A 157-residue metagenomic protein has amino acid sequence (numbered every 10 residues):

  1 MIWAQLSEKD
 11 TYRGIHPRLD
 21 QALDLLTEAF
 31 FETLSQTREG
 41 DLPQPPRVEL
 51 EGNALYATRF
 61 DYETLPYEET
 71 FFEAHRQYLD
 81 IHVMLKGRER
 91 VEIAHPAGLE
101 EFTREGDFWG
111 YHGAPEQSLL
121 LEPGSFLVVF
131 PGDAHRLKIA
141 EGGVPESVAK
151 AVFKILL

Functional and structural regions predicted by a protein language model:
M1-R59, P66-F71: A short, N-terminal "cap"/entry segment at the start of jelly-roll beta-barrel domains of the cupin/DSBH fold
E51-G52, E68-D80, A97-E101, P115 (+1 more regions): A short beta-loop-beta micro-motif enriched in histidine and acidic residues
Q77-L79, V83-V91, H95-G98, R104-W109: Glycine- and acidic-residue-biased ligand/ion/polar-headgroup-sensing regions
I81, F126-V128, V144-L157: A short hydrophobic beta-strand segment most commonly corresponding to one strand of the jelly-roll/cupin
V83-L85, H95, P131-D133, I139 (+1 more regions): Short, structured patches in soluble enzyme cores that scaffold and shape functional sites
A97-L99, H135, G143: Short, surface-exposed beta-strand-loop junctions and turns on beta-sheet-rich folds
F108-E116: A short acidic, glycine-rich active-site loop that binds or catalyzes chemistry on phosphate/adenosine moieties
H112, L120-A140: Conserved metal-binding segment of the jelly-roll/cupin
